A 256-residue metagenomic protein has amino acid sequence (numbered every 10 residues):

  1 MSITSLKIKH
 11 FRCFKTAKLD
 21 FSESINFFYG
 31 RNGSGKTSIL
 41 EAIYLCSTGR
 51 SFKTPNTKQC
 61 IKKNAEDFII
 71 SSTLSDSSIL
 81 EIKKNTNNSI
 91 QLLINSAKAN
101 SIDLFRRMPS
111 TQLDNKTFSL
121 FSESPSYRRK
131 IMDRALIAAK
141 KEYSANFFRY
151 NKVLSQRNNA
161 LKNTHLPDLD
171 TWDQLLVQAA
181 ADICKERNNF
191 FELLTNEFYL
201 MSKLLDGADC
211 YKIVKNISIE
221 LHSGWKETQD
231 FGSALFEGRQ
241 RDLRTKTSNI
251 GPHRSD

Functional and structural regions predicted by a protein language model:
M1-R31, T57, T73, N163-D256: Conserved NTPase motor "head" modules and their coupling/switch loops across ABC/AAA+ ATPases, GTPases, and GHKL ATPases
S22-Q59: Phosphate-binding glycine-rich loops of NTP-binding sites
K36, L40-E41, T57, M132-D133 (+2 more regions): Alpha-helical structural signal
A42-I43, P109-Q112, D173: Short hydrophobic/aromatic segments of transmembrane alpha-helices and their interfaces
L45-T48, N159, K203: Regular, well-ordered alpha-helical segments
S47-Y127, M132, L136-Y143, T195-L200 (+1 more regions): Nucleotide-state sensing region of NTPase/ATPase domains
S119, S126-D170, Q174: Long, charged N-terminal accessory/stalk domains
